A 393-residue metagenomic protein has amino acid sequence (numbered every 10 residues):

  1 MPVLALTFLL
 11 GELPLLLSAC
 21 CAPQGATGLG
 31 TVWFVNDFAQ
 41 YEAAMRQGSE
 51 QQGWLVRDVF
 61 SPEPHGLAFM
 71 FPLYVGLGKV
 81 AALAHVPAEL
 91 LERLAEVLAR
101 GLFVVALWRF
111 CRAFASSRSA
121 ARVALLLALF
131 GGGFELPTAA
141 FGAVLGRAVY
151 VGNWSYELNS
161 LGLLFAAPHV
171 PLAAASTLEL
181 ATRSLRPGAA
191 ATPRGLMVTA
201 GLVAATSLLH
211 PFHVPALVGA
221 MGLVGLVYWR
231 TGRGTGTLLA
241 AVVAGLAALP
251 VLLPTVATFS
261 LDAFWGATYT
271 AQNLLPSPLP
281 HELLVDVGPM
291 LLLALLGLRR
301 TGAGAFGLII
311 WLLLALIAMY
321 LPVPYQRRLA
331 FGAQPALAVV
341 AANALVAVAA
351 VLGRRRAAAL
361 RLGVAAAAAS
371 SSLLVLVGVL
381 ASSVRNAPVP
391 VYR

Functional and structural regions predicted by a protein language model:
M1, A120-V123, T192-G195, T199 (+3 more regions): Membrane-interfacial loop-to-transmembrane alpha-helix junctions, especially the N-terminal start
G11-L178, P211-P215, N386-Y392: Active-site lumenal/periplasmic loops and adjacent helix-entry segments of GT-C-fold, multi-pass membrane
L17, P23-D37, W154-P168, P254-V287 (+2 more regions): Membrane-helix boundary/interfacial segments in multi-pass membrane proteins
D37, L202, T206-A303, V323-Y325 (+1 more regions): Transmembrane catalytic cores of multi-pass membrane glycosyltransferases and polysaccharide-assembly enzymes
L172-G195, R300-G302: Membrane-interface transmembrane helices that cradle and orient dolichyl/undecaprenyl
A181-R183, R194-P211, G222, A315-Y320: Membrane-interface alpha helices of multi-pass inner-membrane proteins
P215-L217, Y325-G353: Hydrophobic/aromatic-rich transmembrane helices and adjacent perimembrane loops
L238-L249, L345-S383: Signature aromatic-anchored transmembrane alpha helix within multi-pass, membrane-resident enzymes that catalyze glycan
